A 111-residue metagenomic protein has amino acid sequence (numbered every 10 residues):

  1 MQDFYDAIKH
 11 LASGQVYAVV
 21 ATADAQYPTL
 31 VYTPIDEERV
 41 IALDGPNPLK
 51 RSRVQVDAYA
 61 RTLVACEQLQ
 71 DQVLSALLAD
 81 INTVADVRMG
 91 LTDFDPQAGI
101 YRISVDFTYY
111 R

Functional and structural regions predicted by a protein language model:
M1-P46, V64-S75, Q97-I100: Small/polar-rich, solvent-exposed N-terminal microdomains that initiate assembly or binding
P28, S52, A85: Residue-level signal for beta-strand positions within conserved beta-sheet cores that form or flank
E38-I41, S52-V56, A76-I81: Short, surface-exposed linear patches
P48-R61, Y101-R111: Oligomerization/assembly interface segments of phage tail-like spikes and tubes
L49, A60-C66, A85-M89: Short C-terminal domain-edge/linker segments immediately following a structured domain
S75-R111: Acidic-leaning, charged glycine-interspersed low-complexity segments
